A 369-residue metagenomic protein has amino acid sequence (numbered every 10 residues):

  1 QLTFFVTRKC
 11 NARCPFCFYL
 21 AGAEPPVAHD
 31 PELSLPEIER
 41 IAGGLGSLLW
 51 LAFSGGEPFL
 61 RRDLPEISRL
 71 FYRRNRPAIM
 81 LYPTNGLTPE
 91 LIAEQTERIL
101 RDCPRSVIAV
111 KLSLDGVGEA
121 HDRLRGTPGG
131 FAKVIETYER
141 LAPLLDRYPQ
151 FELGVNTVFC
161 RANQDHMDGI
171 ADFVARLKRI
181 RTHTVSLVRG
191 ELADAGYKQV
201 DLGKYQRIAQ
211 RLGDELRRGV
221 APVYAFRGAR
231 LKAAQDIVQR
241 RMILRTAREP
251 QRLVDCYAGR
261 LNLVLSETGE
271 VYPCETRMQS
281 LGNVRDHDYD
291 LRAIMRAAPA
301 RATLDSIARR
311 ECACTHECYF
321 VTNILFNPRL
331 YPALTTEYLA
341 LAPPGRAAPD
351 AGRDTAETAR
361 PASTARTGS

Functional and structural regions predicted by a protein language model:
Q1, F5, G154, D290: Amphipathic alpha-helical recognition patches that constitute DNA-binding helices
Q1-F5, V238-R245, M295-D305: Short, intrinsically disordered, charge-biased short linear motifs at domain edges
Q1-V107, E191-D194, D201, R353: Conserved alpha-helical substructure of the radical SAM core
L20, Q251-L253, T268-S369: Flexible mid-to-C-terminal extensions adjoining Fe-S/redox cofactors in radical SAM and related proteins
A42, P65-Y72, A93-L100, I135-Y138 (+4 more regions): Short amphipathic alpha-helical segments and helix-helix/interface helices
E57, T84-G86, L114-G116, T157-F159 (+1 more regions): Short, flexible loop/turn elements at secondary-structure junctions
C103-R105, A109-A258, N262, S266-E267 (+8 more regions): Radical SAM enzyme [4Fe-4S]-AdoMet core and its adjacent flexible, acidic and glycine-rich loops/tails across
